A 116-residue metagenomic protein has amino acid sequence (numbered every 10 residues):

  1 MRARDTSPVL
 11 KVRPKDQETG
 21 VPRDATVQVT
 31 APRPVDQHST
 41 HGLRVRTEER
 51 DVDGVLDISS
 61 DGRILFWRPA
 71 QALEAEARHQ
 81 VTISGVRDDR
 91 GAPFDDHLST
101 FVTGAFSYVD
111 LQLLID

Functional and structural regions predicted by a protein language model:
M1-I115: Acidic, low-complexity Ser/Thr/Gly/Pro-rich repeat segments typical of extracellular/periplasmic and surface-exposed
